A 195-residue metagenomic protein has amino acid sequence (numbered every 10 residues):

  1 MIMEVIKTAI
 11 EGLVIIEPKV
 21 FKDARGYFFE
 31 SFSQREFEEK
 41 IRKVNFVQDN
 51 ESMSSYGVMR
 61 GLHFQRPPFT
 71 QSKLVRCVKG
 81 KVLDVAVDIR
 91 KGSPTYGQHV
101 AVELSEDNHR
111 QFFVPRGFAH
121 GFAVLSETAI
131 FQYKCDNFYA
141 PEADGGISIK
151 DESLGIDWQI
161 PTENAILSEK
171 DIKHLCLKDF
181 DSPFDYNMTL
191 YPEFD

Functional and structural regions predicted by a protein language model:
M1-D107, S126-T128, C135-D144, S148-D195: Non-catalytic, conserved peripheral segments adjacent to functional cores
F112, H120-L125: Short beta-strand His + acidic residue motifs that chelate non-heme Fe in jelly-roll/DSBH and cupin folds
